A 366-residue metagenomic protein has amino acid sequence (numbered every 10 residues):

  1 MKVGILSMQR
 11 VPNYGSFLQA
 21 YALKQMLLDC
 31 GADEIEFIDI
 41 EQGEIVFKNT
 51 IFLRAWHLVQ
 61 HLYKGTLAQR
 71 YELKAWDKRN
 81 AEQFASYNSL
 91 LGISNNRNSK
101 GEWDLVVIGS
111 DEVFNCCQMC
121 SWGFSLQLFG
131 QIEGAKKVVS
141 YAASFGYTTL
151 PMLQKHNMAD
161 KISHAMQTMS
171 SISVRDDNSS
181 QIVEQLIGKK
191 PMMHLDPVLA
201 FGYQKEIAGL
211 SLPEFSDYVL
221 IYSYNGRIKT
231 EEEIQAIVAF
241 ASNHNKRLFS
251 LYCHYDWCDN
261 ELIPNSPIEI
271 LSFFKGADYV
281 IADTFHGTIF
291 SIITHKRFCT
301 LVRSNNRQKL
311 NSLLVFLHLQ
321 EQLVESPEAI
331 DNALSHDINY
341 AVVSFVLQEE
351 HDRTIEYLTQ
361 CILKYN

Functional and structural regions predicted by a protein language model:
M1-N366: Active-site anion-handling motifs in enzyme catalytic cores
